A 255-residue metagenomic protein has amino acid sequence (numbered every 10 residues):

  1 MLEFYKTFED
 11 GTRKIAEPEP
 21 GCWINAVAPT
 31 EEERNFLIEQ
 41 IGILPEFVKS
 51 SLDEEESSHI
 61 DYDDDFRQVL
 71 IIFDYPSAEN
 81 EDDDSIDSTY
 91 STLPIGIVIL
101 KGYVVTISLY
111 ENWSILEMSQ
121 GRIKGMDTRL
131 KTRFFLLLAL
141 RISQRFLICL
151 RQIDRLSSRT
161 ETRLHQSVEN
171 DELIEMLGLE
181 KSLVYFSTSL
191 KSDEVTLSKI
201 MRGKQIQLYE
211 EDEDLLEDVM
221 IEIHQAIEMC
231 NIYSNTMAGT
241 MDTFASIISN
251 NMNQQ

Functional and structural regions predicted by a protein language model:
M1-Y209, L215-M229: Peripheral, non-transmembrane regulatory/ligand-interaction domains of membrane transport proteins
C230-Q255: Membrane-interface, cytosolic juxtamembrane amphipathic helix immediately N-terminal to a transmembrane helix, enriched
